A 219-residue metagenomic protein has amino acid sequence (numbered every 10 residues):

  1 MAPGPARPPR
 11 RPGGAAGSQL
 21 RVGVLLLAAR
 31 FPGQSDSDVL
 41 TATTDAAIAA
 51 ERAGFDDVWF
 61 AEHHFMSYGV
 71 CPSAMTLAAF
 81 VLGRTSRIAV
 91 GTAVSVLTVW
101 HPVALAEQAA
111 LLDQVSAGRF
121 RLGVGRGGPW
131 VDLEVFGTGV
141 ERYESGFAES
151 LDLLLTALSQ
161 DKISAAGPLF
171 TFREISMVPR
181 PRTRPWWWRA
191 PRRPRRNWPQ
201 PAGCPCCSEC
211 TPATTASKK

Functional and structural regions predicted by a protein language model:
M1-T85, A89, R184: N-terminal beta1-alpha1-beta2 module of alpha/beta enzyme domains
A2-L20, T98-S208, T214-K218: Internal, glycine-rich beta/alpha segment that forms the wall or movable "lid" of small-molecule/cofactor binding
A28-R30, V96, P212: Residue-level signal for short, function-critical loop segments
G33, L40, S95, G137-V140: Active-site oxyanion-binding pockets that recognize sulfate/phosphate
S35, V39, V70-S73, L77 (+3 more regions): Residues at alpha-helix caps and immediate loop-helix transition turns in enzyme cores, especially N- and C-cap
A61-E62, V94, E209-T211: Short beta->alpha connector loops at strand-helix junctions that form conserved, small/polar/Pro-enriched
A89-G91, C206-E209: Short hydrophobic alpha-helical runs that function as membrane-insertion/retention elements
G91-V99: The substrate-binding groove and active-site-proximal loops of carbohydrate-active enzymes, especially glycoside
